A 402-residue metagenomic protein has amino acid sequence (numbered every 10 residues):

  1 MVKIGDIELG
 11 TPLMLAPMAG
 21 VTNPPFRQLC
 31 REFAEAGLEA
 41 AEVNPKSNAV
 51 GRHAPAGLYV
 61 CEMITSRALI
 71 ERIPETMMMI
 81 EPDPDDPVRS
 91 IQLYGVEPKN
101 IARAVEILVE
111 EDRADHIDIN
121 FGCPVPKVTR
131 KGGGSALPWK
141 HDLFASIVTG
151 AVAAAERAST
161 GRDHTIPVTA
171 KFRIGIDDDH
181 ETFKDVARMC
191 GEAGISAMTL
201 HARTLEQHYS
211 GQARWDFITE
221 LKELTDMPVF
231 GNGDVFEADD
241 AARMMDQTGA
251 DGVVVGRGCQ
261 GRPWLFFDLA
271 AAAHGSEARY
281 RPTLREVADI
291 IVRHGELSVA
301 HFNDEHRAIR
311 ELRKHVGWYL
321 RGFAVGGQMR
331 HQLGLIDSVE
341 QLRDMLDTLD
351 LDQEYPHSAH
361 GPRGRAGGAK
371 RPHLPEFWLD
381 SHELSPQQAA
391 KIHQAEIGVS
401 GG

Functional and structural regions predicted by a protein language model:
M1, G5-L9, L13-M14, A19 (+9 more regions): Alpha/beta catalytic cores of nucleotide-metabolism and tRNA/nucleoside-modifying enzymes
V2-K3, M18-E111: Glycine-rich, positively charged N-terminal anion/phosphate-binding segment
G5-P12, R67-V88, C123-G133, R157-I174: N-terminal small/glycine-rich loop or linker at the start of catalytic domains across soluble metabolic enzymes
P12-T22, V88-I101, L137-P138, A170-F183: Active-site mouth loops of central-metabolism enzymes
L13-A16, Y59-E62, R89-L93, D115-I117 (+5 more regions): Hydrophobic faces of well-ordered beta-strands that scaffold small-molecule active sites in alpha/beta enzyme cores
M18-G20, I64-S66, Y94-V96, G122-P124 (+4 more regions): Active-site beta-loop-alpha junctions enriched in small/polar residues
Q28-R31, I73-T76, E106-I107, K131-S135 (+4 more regions): Short, glycine/charged-enriched secondary-structure capping and boundary segments
G37, A102-G133, L137, H141-M227: Alpha/beta enzyme core
